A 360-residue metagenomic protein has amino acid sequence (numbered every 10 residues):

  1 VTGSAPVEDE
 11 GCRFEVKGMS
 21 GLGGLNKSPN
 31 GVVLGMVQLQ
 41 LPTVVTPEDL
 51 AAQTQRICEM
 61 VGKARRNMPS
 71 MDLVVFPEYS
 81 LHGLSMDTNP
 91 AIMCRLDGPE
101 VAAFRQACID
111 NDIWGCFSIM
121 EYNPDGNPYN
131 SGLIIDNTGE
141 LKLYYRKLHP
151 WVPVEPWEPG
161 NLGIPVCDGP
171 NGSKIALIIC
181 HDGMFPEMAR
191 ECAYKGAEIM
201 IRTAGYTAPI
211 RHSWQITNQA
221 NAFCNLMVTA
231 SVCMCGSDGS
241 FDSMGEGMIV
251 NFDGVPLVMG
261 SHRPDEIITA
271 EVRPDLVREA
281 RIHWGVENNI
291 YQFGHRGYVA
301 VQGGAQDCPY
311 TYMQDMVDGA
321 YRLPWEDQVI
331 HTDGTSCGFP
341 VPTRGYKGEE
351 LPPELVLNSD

Functional and structural regions predicted by a protein language model:
G3-G21, V166, M234-D360: C-terminal beta-strand edge segments of enzyme domains
S4, E48-T138, K142-Y144, T207-N225: Cys-nucleophile CN-hydrolase/nitrilase-fold catalytic domain and related Cys-dependent amidase chemistry that acts on
E10-M71, I201: N-terminal active-site segment of His-dependent metallophosphoesterases
L34, N130, I134-K142, M248-H262: Short, glycine-anchored, charge-dense loop/turn motifs used at functional sites
Q38-Q40, R146, C233: Residue-level recognition of beta-strand->loop/alpha-helix junctions
L50-Q53, A64-R66, I92-C94, W114 (+4 more regions): Eukaryotic scaffold repeat domains enriched in small/polar residues
M93, Q106, N123-E198, T203-A220 (+2 more regions): Active-site catalytic loop in hydrolytic enzyme cores
L96-C116, K174, G183-E271, N358-S359: CN hydrolase (nitrilase-like) catalytic-core segments centered on the catalytic cysteine and neighboring Lys/Glu
